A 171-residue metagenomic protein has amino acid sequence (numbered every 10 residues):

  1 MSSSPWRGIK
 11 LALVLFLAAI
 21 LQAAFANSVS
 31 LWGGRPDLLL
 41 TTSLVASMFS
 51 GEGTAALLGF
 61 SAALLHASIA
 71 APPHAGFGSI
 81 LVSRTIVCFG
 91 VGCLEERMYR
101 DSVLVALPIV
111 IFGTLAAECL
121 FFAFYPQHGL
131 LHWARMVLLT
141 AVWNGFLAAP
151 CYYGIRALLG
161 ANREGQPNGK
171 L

Functional and structural regions predicted by a protein language model:
M1-L171: Terminal, non-globular segments
